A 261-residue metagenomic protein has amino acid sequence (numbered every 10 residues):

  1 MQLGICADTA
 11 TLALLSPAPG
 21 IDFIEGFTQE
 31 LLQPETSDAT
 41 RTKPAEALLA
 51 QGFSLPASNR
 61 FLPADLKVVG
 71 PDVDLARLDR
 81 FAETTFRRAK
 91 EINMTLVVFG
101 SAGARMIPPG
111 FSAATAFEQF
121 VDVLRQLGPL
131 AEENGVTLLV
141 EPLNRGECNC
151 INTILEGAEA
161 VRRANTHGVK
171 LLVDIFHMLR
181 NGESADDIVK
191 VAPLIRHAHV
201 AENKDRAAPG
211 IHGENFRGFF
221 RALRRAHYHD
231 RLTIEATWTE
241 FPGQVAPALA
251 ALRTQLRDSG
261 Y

Functional and structural regions predicted by a protein language model:
M1, P56-V68, A102-P108: N-terminal small/glycine-rich loop or linker at the start of catalytic domains across soluble metabolic enzymes
M1-G4, T9-G20, Q51, L78-D79 (+5 more regions): Histidine-acidic metal/acid-base catalytic patches
T9-T11, T28-E30, F61-A64, G103-R105 (+4 more regions): Active-site-proximal loop/turn and secondary-structure-junction residues that shape catalytic pockets, frequently
A18-A39, N59-K67: N-terminal substrate-binding region of glycoside hydrolase catalytic domains
F23-E25, A57-N59, V98, L139 (+3 more regions): Conserved beta-strand positions in the central sheet of alpha/beta enzyme cores
G26-L49, S101-F111: Glycine-rich, proline-tolerant flexible connector loops at the mouths of alpha/beta enzymes
T40-G52, F120-E133, D187-K190, G218-L223: Catalytic-core regions built around general acid/base machinery
V68-K170, R180, G260: Active-site acidic/histidine proton-transfer and metal-coordination neighborhood in alpha/beta enzyme cores
